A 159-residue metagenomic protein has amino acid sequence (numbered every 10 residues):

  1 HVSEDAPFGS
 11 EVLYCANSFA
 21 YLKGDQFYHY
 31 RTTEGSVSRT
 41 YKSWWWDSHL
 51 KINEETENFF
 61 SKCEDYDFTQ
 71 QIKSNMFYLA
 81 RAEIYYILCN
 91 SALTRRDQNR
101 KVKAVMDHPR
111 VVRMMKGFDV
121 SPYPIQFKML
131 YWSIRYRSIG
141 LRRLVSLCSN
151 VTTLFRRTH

Functional and structural regions predicted by a protein language model:
H1-H49: Conserved nucleotide-sugar donor-binding catalytic segment
E11, K51, E55, R100-A104: Alpha-helical elements of Rossmann-like donor-binding domains used by nucleotide-donor carbohydrate transfer enzymes
L22, I52-E55, L79: Amphipathic, well-ordered alpha-helical segments in soluble domains
K51-Q71, R110-M114: C-terminal, non-catalytic tails of nucleotide-sugar-dependent glycosyltransferases
F60-E64, Y86-A92: Secondary-structure edge/capping motif, primarily at the C-terminal ends of alpha-helices and the immediately following
T69-N75, N99-K103: Short, charged, amphipathic alpha-helical segments
K73-Y86: Amphipathic alpha-helical repeat scaffolds of TPR domains
C89-H159: Membrane-interface aromatic/basic loop that binds lipid-linked glycans or pyrophosphate carriers, typified by
